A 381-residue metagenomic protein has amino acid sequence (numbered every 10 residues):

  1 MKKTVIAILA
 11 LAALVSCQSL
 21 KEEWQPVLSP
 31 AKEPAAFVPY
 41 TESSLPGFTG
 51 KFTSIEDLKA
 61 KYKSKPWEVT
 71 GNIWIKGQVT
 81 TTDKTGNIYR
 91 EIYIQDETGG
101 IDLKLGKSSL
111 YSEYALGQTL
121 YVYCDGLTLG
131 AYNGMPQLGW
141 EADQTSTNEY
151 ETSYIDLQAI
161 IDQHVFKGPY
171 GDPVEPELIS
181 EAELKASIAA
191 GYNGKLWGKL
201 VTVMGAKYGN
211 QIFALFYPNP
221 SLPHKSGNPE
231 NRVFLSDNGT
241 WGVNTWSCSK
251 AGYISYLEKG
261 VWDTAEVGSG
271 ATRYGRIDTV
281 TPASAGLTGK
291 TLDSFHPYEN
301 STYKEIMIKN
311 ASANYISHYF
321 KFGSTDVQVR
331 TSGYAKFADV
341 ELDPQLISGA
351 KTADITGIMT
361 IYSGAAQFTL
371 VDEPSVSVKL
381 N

Functional and structural regions predicted by a protein language model:
M1-T4, Q18: Positively charged n-region of N-terminal signal peptides that target proteins for export
V5-A10: Sec-dependent signal peptide hydrophobic core
A13-S16: C-terminal motif of bacterial Sec signal peptides marking the signal peptidase cleavage site
Q18-Y89, Y93-T119, Y123-N381: OB-fold nucleic-acid-binding modules
